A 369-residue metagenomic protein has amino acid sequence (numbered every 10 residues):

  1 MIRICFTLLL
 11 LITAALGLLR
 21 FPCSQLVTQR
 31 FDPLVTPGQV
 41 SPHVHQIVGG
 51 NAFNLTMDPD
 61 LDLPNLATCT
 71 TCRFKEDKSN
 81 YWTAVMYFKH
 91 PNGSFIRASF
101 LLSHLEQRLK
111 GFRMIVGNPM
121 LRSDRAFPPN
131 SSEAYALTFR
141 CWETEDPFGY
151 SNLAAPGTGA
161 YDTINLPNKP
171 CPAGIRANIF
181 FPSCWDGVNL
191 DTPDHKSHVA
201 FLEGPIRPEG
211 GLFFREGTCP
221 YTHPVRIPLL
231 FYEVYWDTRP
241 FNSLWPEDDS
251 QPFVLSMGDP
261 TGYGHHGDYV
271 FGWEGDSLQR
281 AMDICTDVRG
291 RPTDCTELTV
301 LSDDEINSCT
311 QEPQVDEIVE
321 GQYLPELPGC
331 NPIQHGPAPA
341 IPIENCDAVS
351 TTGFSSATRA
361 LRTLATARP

Functional and structural regions predicted by a protein language model:
M1-F21, R368-P369: Fungal secretory targeting signals
L18-P42, Q46-I179, D186-P369: Primary mode marks residue(s) on the alpha4-beta5-alpha5 output face of response regulator receiver
